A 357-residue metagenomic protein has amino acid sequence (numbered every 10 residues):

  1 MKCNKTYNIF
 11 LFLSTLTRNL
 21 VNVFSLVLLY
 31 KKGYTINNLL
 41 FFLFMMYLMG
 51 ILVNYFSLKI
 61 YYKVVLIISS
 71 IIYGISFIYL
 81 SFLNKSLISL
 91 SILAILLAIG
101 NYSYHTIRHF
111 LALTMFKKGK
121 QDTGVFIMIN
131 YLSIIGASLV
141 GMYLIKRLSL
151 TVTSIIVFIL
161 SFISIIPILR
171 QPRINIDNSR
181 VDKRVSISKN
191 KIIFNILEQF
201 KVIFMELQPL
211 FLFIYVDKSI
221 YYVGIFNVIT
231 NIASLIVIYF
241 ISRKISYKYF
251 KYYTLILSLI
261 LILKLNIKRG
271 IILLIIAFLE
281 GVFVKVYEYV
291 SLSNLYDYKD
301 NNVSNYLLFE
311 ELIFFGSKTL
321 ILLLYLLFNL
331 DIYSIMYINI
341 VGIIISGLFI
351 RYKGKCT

Functional and structural regions predicted by a protein language model:
M1-L48, V185-N227: Helix-loop boundary and gating motifs at the non-cytosolic
F10-N22, L43-V53, L93-I145, F194-M205 (+3 more regions): Substrate-agnostic recognition of the 12-TM MFS/MFS-like secondary transporter fold
L26-Y30, G136-S154, I214-Y215, T319-N339: Transmembrane alpha-helix termini and helix-breaking/packing motifs in multi-pass membrane transporters
V65-Y79, F158, F250-K264: Structural signature of the two symmetry-related core transmembrane helices
L87-A94, N190, I272-A277: Short hydrophobic/alpha-helical segments at membrane-entry points of transmembrane helices in Major Facilitator
V152-L169, S334-R351: Symmetry-related core transmembrane helices of the 12-TM Major Facilitator Superfamily/SLC fold
S164-V181, I350-T357: Helix-loop junctions on the cytosolic side of multi-pass membrane transporters, especially the intracellular loop
K251-Y287: C-terminal transmembrane helical hairpin of 12-TM major facilitator-type secondary transporters
